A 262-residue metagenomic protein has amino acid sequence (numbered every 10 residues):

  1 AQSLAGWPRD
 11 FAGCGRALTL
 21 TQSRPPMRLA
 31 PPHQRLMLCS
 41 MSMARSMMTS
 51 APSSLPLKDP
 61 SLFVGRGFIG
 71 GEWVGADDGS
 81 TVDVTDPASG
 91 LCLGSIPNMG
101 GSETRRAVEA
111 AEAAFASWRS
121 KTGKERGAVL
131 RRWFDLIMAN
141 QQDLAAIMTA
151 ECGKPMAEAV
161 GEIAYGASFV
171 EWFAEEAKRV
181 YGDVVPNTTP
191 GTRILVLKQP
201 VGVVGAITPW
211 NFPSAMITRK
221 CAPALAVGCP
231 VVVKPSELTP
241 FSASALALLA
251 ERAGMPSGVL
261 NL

Functional and structural regions predicted by a protein language model:
A1-M48: N-terminal mitochondrial targeting presequence
R28, H33-I96, A128, R132 (+1 more regions): Terminal low-complexity tails and localization/encapsulation signals of metabolic enzymes
T85, S102, R106, K121 (+5 more regions): An amphipathic alpha-helix/helix-turn recognition signal
L91-V180, G191: Glycine-rich loop-to-alpha-helix module at the N-terminal edge of alpha/beta enzyme cores
G182-L262: Rossmann-like NAD(P) dinucleotide-binding subdomain of oxidoreductase/dehydrogenase enzymes
